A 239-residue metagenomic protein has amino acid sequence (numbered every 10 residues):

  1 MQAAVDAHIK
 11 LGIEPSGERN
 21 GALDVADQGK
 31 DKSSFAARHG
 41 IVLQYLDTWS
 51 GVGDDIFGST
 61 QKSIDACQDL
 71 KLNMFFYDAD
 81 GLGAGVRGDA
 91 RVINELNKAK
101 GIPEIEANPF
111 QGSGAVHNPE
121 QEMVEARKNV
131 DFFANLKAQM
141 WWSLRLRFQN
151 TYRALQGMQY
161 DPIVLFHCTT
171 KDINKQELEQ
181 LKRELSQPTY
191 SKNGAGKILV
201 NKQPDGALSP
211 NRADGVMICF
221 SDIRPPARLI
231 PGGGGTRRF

Functional and structural regions predicted by a protein language model:
M1-S113, N118-W142, L146-F239: RNase H-like, metal-dependent nuclease domains and their acidic two-metal-ion catalytic environment used
